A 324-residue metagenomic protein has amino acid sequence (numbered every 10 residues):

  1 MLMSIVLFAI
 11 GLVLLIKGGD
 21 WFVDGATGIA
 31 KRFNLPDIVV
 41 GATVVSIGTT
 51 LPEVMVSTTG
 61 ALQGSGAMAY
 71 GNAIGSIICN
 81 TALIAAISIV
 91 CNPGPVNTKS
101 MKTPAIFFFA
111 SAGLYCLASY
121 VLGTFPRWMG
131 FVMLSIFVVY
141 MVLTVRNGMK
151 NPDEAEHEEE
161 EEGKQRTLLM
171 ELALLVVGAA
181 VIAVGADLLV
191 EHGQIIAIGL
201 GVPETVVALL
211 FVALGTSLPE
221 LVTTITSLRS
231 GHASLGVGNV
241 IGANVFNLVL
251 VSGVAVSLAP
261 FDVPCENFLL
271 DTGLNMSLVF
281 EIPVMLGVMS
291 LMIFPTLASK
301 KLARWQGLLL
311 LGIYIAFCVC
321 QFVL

Functional and structural regions predicted by a protein language model:
M1-L324: Hydrophobic alpha-helical segments, chiefly the membrane-spanning helices and signal/signal-anchor peptides
